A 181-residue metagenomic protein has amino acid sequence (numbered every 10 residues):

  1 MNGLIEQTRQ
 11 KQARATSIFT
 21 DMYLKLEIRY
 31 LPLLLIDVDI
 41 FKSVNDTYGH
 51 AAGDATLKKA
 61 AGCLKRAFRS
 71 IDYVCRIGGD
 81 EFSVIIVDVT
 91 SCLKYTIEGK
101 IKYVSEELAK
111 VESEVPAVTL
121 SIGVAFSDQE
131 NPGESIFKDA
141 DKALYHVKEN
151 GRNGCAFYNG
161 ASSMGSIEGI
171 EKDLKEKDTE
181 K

Functional and structural regions predicted by a protein language model:
M1-P32, D39-R69, C75-G79, S83-V84 (+4 more regions): Conserved long alpha-helical elements within nucleotide-processing catalytic cores of c-di-GMP signaling and class III
Y23-L26, E107, N150: Generic structural signal for alpha-helix termini and adjacent loop/cap motifs
L33-L35, F157: Core hydrophobic beta-sheet residues of small sensory/regulatory alpha/beta domains, primarily PAS-family
V38, G79, R152, G160: ATP/adenylate-binding site constellation spanning eukaryotic-like Ser/Thr protein kinases, ABC-transporter
K59-E130, D173, K177-K181: GGDEF/GGEEF active-site signature
V74, E114, S121-N150, A156-E180: Cyclic nucleotide signaling catalytic output domains
